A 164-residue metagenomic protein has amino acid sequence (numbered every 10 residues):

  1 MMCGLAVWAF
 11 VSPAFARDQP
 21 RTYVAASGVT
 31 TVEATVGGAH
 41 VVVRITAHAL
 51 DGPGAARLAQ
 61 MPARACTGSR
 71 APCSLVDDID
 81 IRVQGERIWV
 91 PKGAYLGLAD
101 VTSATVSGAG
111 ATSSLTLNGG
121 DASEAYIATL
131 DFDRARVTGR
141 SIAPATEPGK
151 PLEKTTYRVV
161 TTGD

Functional and structural regions predicted by a protein language model:
M1-A9: Bacterial N-terminal signal peptides
F15-D164: Exposed acidic/polar residues on beta-strands and adjacent loops within beta-sheet cores, strongest in beta-propeller
